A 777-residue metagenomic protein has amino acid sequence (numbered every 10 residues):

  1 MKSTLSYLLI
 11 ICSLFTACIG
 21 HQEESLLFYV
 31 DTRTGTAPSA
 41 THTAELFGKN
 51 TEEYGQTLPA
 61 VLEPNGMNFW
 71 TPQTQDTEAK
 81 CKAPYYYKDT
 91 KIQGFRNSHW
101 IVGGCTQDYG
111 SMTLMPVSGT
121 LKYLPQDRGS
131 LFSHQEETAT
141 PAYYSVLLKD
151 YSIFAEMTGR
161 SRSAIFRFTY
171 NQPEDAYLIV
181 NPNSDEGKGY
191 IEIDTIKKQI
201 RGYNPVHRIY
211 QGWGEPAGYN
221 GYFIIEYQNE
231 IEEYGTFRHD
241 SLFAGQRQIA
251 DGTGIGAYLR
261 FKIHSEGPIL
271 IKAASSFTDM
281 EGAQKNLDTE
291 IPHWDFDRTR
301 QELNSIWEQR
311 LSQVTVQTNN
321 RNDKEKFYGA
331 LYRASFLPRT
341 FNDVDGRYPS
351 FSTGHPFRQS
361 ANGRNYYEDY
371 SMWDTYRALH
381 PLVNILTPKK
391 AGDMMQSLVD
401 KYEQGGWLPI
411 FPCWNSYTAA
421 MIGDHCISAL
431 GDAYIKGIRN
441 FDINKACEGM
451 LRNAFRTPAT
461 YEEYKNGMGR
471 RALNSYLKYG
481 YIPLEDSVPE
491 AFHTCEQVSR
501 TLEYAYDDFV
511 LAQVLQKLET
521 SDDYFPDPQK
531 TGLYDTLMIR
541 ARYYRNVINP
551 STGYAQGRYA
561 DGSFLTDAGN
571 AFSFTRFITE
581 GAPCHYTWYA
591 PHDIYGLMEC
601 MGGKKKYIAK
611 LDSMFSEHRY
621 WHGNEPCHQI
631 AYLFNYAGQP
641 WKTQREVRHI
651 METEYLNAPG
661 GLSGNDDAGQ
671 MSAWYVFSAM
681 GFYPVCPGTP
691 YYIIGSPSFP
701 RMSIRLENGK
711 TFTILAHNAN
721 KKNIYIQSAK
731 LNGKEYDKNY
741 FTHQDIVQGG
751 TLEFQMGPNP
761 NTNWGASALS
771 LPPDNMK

Functional and structural regions predicted by a protein language model:
M1-E23: Bacterial Sec-dependent N-terminal signal peptides
Q22-H380, N384-S428, Y434-L502, V510-T520 (+11 more regions): Accessory carbohydrate-recognition regions in carbohydrate-active enzymes
